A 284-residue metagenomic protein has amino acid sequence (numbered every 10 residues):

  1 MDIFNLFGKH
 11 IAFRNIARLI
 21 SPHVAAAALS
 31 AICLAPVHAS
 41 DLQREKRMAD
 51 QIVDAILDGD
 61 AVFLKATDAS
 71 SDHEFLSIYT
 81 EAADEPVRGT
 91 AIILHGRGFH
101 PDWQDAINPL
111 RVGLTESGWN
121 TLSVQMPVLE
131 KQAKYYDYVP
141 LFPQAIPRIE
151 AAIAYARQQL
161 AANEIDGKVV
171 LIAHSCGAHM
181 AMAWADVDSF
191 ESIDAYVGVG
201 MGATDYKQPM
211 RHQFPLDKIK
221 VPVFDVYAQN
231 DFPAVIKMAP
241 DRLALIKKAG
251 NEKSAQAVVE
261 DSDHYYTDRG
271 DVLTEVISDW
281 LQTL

Functional and structural regions predicted by a protein language model:
M1-L19: N-terminal secretory signal peptides that target proteins for export/translocation
L34-A39: Sec/Tat signal peptide C-region and signal peptidase I cleavage site
S40-D84: N-terminal cap/lid segment of alpha/beta-hydrolase-fold proteins
A83-W119: Short, surface-exposed "cap/lid" segments of acyl-processing enzymes
Y135-L160: Alpha/beta-hydrolase active-site loop
Y155-Q159, I165-K218: Primarily recognizes the serine-hydrolase "nucleophile elbow" in alpha/beta-hydrolase and SGNH/GDSL folds
G200-V258: The feature captures the conserved acid-bearing segment of alpha/beta-hydrolase catalytic domains
N251-L284: C-terminal catalytic histidine-bearing segment of alpha/beta-hydrolase fold enzymes
